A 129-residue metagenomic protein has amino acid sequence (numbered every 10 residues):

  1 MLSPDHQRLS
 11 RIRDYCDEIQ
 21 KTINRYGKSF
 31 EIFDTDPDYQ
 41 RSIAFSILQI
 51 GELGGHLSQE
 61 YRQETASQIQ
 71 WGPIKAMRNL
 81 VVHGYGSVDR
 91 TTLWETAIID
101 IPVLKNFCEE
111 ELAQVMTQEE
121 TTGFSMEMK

Functional and structural regions predicted by a protein language model:
M1-K129: Solvent-exposed interaction patches of small proteins and small membrane subunits
